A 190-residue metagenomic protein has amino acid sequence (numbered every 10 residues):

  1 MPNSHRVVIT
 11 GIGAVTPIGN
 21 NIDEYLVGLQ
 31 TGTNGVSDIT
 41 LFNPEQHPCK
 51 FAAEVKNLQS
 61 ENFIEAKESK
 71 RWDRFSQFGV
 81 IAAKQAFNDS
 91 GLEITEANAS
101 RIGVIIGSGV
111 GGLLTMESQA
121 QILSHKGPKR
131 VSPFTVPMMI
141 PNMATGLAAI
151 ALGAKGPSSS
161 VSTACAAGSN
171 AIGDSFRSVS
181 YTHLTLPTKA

Functional and structural regions predicted by a protein language model:
M1-G111, T115-P157, R177-S180: Conserved "HGTGT" condensation-loop signature of ketosynthase/thiolase-family condensing enzymes that catalyze
I105, S160, T185: Conserved beta-strand segments that form the floor/walls of ligand-binding pockets within enzyme and binding domains
P157-T163: Short loop-beta-helix segment that forms the pyridoxal 5′-phosphate
G168: Short conserved active-site loop signatures built around small residues
A171: Active-site histidine-anchored catalytic micro-motif
T182-T188: Conserved small/polar residues in nucleotide/adenosyl-binding loops
